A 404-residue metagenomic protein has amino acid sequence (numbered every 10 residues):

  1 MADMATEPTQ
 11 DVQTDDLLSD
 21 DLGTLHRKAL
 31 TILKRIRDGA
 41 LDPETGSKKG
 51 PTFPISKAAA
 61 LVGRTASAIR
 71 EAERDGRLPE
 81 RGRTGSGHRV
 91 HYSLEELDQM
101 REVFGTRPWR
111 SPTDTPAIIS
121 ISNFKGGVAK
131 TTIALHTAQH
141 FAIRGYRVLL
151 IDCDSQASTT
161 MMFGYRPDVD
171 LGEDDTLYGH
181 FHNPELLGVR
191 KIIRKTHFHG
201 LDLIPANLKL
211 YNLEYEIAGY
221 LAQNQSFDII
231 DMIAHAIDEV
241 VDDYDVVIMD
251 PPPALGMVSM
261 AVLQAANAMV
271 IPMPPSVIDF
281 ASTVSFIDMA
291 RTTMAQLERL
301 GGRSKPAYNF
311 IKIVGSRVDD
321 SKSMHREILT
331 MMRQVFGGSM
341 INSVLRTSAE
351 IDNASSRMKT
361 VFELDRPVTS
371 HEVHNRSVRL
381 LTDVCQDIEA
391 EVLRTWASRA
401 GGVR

Functional and structural regions predicted by a protein language model:
A2-L61, A66, E71-R404: P-loop NTP-binding core
